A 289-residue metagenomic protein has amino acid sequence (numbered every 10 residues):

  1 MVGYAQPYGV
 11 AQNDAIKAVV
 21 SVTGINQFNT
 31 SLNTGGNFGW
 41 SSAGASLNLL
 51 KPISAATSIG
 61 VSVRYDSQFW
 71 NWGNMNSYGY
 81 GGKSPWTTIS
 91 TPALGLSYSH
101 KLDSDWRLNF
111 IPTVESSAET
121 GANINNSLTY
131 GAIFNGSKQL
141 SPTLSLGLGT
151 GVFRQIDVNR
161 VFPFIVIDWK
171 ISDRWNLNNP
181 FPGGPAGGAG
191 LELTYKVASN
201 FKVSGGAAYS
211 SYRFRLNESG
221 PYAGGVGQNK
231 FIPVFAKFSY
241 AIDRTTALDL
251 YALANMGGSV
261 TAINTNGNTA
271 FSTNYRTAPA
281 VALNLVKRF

Functional and structural regions predicted by a protein language model:
Y4-G73, P180-F181: Short glycine/proline- and aromatic-enriched beta-strand/turn motifs that initiate or cap beta-hairpins
A18-V22, V61-V63, F110-P112, L148 (+5 more regions): Membrane-embedded beta-strand positions of outer-membrane beta-barrel proteins
V22-N26, F110-A118, L144-R154, D168-P185 (+2 more regions): Transmembrane beta-strand segments that form the barrel wall of outer-membrane beta-barrel proteins
G35-S41, G82-S90, N123-L128, Q155-D157 (+3 more regions): Replace "Gram-negative outer membrane beta-barrel proteins" with "bacterial and organellar outer membrane beta-barrel
S41-L47, S90-L96, P112-S116, L128-F134 (+4 more regions): Hydrophobic, lipid-facing positions within transmembrane beta-strands of outer-membrane proteins
L49-A55, H100-S104, K138-P142, I171-D173 (+3 more regions): Outer-membrane beta-barrel strand-turn architecture
A55-I59, S104-L108, P142-L148, R174-N178 (+3 more regions): Repeated loop/turn-to-beta-strand initiation elements of outer-membrane beta-barrel proteins
F164-R174, F238-L248, T273-F289: Outer-membrane beta-barrel "beta-signal"
